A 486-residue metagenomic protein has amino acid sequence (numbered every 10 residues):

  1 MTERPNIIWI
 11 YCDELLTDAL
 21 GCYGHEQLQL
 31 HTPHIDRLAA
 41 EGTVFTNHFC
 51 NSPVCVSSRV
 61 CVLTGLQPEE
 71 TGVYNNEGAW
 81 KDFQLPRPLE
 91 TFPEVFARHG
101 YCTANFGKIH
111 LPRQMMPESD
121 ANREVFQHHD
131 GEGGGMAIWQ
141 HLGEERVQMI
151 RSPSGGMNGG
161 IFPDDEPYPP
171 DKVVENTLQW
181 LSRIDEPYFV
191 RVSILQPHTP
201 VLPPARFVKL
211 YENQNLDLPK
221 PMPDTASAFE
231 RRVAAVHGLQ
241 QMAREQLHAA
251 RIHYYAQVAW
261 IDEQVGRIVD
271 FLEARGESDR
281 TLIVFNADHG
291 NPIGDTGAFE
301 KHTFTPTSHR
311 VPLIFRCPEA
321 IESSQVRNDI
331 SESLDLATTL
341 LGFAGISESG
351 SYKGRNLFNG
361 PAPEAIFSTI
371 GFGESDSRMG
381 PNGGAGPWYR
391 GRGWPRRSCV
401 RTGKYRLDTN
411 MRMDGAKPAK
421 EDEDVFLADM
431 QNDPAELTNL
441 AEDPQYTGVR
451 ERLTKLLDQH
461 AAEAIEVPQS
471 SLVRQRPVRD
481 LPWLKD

Functional and structural regions predicted by a protein language model:
T2-P5, E14-Q29, G134-I330, G342-S351 (+4 more regions): Active-site-proximal cap/lid insertion segments
W9-C12, L16-E90, V95-Y101, M115: Active-site segment of extracytoplasmic enzymes that catalyze sulfate/phosphate-ester chemistry
W9-C12, N47-C50, G107, F189-Q196 (+4 more regions): Short beta-strand segments
C12, L20, I35-A40, L63 (+15 more regions): Non-transmembrane alpha-helical segments in soluble domains of secreted/periplasmic/extracellular proteins
T17-L20, V54-S58, E70-G72, N105 (+10 more regions): Short catalytic/ligand-binding loop motif for oxyanion handling, primarily in non-cytosolic enzymes, centered on
T32-P33, V62, K108, Q114-P117 (+6 more regions): Polar, surface-exposed loop/tail segments that function as active-site lids or cofactor/substrate-recognition elements
C61-E166, K301: Catalytic-site neighborhoods of secreted/periplasmic enzymes that process anionic sulfate/phosphate groups
L111, P306, F372-E442, D480-D486: C-terminal, low-complexity/hydrophilic appendages and adjacent surface loops of extracellular/periplasmic anionic
